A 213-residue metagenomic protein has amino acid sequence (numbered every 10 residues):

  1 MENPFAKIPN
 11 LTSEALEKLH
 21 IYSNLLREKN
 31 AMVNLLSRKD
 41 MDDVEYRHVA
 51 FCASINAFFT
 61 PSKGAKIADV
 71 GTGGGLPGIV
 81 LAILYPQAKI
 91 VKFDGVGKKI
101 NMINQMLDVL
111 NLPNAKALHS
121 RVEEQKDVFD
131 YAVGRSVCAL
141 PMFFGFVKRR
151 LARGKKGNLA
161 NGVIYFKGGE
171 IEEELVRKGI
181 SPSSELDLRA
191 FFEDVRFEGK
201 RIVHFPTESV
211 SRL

Functional and structural regions predicted by a protein language model:
M1-S62, A68, K98-A115: Class I SAM-dependent transferase core
A50-V137, F144: Conserved SAM/SAH cofactor-binding pocket of Class I
F59, L151, K155-G157: A generic alpha-to-beta junction signature in SAM-dependent methyltransferases
K89, N114-K116, G162, P182-D187: Conserved beta-strand segments of alpha/beta enzyme cores
S136-A139, I171: Short glycine-rich anion-binding loops that position phosphate/pyrophosphate groups of nucleotides and phosphorylated
L140-L151: A short, conserved alpha-helix within the catalytic core of class I
K155-E170: Conserved beta-strand signature within the Rossmann-like core of class I S-adenosyl-L-methionine
G169-L213: Active-site capping/gating segments
